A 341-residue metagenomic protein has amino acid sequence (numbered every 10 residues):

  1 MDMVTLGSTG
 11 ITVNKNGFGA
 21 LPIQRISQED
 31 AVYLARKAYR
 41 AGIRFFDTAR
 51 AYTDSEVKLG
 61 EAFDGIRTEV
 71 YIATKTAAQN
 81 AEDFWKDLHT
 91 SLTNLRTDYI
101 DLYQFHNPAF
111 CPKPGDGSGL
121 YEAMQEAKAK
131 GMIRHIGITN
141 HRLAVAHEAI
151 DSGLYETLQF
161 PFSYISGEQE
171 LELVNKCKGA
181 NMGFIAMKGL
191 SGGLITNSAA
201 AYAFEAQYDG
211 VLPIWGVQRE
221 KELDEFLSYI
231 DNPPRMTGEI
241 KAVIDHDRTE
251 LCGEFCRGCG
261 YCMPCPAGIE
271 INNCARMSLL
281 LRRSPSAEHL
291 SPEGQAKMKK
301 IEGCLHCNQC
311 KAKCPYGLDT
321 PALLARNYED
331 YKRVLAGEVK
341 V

Functional and structural regions predicted by a protein language model:
M1-V70: N-terminal binding-site loop/beta-alpha segment at the start of enzyme catalytic domains that lines or forms
M3, A35, E56, G60 (+7 more regions): Generic structural signal for well-ordered alpha-helices, preferentially at hydrophobic/aromatic core positions
L6, F18, F46, L59 (+11 more regions): Conserved, mostly hydrophobic/aromatic
E29, Q79-I185, L190-G193: Glycine/proline-rich, positively charged, aromatic-decorated active-site loop/lid region on the catalytic face
K37, A41, N94-L95, S152-G153 (+2 more regions): Structural motif
I43-R44, E172-A186, L190-V341: Structured C-terminal cap/extension of enzyme domains
R44-A49, A73-T74, R134-G137, T157-F160 (+3 more regions): Short catalytic-loop micro-motif centered on adjacent basic/acidic residues
E69-I72, Y155-S163, P234-I240: Short hydrophobic/aromatic-enriched beta-strand-loop microsegments
